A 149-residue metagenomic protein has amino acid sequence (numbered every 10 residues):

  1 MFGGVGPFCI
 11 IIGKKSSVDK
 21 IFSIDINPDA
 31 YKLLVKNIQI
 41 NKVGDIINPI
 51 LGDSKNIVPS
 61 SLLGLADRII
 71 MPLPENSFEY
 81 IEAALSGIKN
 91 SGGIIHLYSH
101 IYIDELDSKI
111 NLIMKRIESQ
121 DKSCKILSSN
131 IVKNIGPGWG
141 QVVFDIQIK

Functional and structural regions predicted by a protein language model:
M1-K149: Rossmann-like S-adenosyl-L-methionine
